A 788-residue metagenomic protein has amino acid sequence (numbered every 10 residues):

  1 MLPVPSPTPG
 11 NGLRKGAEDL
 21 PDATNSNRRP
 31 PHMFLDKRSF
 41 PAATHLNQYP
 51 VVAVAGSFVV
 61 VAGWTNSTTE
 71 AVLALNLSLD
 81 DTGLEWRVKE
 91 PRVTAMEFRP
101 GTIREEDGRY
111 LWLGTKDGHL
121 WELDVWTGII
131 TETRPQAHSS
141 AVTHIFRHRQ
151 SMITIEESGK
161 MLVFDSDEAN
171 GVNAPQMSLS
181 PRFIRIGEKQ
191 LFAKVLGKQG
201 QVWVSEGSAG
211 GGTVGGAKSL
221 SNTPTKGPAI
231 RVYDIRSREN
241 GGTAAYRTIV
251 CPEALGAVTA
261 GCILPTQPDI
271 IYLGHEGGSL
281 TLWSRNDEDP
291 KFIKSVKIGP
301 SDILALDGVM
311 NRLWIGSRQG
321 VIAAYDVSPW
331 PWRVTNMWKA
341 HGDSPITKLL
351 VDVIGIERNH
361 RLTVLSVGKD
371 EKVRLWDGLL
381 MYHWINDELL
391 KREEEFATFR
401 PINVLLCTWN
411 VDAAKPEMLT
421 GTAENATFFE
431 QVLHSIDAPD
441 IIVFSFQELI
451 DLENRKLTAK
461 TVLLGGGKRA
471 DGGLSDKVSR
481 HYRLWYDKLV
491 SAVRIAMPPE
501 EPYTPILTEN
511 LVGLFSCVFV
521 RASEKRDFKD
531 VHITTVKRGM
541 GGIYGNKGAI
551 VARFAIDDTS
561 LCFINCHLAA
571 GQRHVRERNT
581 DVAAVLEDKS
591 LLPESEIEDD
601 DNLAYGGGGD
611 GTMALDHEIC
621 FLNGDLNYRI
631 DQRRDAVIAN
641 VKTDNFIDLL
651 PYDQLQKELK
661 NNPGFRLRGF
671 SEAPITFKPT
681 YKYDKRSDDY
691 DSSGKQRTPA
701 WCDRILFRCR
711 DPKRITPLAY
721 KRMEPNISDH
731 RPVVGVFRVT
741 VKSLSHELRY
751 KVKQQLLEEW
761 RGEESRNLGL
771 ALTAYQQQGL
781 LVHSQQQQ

Functional and structural regions predicted by a protein language model:
M1-W86, R92-P100, R109, W121-D124 (+4 more regions): Intrinsically disordered, low-complexity acidic/Ser/Thr/Pro-rich linker and tail segments in large eukaryotic scaffolds
D36-A43, D81-R87, I129-P135, G171 (+5 more regions): A short beta-strand motif characteristic of beta-propeller blades
F40-V52, E90-R104, S139-F146, P181-L196 (+4 more regions): Canonical WD40 repeat/beta-propeller blade segments in eukaryotic WD-repeat proteins
V51-A53, V59-T65, E105, L111-T115 (+8 more regions): Conserved beta-strand element within WD40/beta-propeller blades
N66-V72, D117-W121, S158-L162, A209-G210 (+4 more regions): Short coil/turn segments within WD40 beta-propeller repeats
L77-D80, V125-G128, S166-A169, I235-R238 (+3 more regions): Short loop/turn segments that connect beta-strands within beta-propeller blades
D307-V309, W314, T347-L350, W384 (+7 more regions): Catalytic lobes of large eukaryotic enzymes
F428-G541: Active-site surface patch of divalent metal-dependent phosphodiester/phosphate bond hydrolases
